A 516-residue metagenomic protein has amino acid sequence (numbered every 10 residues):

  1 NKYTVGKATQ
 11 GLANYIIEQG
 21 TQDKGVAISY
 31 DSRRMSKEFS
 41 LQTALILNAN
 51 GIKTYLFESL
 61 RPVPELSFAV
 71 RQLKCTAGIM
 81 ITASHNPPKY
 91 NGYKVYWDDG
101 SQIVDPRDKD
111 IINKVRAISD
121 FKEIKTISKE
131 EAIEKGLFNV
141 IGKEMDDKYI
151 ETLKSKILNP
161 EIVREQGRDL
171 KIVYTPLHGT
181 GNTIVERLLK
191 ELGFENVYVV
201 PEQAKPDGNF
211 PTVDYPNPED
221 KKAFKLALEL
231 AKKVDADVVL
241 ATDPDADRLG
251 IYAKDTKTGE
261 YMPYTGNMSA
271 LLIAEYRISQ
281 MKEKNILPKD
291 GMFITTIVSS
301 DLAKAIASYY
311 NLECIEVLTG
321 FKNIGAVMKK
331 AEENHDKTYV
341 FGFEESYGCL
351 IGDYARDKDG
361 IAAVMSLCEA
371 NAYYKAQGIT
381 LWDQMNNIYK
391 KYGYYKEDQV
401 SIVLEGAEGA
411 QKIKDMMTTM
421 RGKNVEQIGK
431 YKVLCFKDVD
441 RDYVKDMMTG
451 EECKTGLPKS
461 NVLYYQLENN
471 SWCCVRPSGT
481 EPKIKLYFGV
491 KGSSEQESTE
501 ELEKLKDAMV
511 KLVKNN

Functional and structural regions predicted by a protein language model:
Y3-T4, N91-K225, E229-A231: Gly/Ser/Thr-enriched, mixed-charge loops and adjacent short helices that form phosphate/oxyanion-binding elements
T9-V26, N159-R168, K233: Glycine-rich phosphate/diphosphate-binding loops that line cofactor/substrate pockets in enzymes
Q22-Y90, K190, E195-I251: N-terminal small/polar loop signature for handling phosphorylated ligands or for N-terminal nucleophile
G25-D31, K171-Y174, T183, L350 (+1 more regions): Short glycine-rich or small-residue beta-strand-to-loop segments that form or flank ligand, phosphate, metal/Fe-S
F39-L47, Y90-W97, D247-N267, A303: Short Gly/Thr/Asp-enriched flexible loops that form oxyanion-binding sites at enzyme active sites
Y96-T126, N267-G291, T295-K304, G360 (+1 more regions): Glycine-rich phosphate-binding loop plus the immediately following alpha-helix
K232, A236-V238, E260-M262, Q280-R476 (+3 more regions): Phosphate-binding and adjacent anionic-ligand microenvironments
